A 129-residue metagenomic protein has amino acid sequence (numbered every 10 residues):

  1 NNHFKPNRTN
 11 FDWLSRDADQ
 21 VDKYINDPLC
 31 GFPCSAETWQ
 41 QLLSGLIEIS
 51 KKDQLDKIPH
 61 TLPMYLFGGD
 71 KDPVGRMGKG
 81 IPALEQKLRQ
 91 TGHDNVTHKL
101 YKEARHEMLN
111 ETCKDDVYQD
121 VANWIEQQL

Functional and structural regions predicted by a protein language model:
N1-L29: Alpha/beta-hydrolase-fold enzymes
S35-D56: Active-site nucleophile elbow and catalytic-triad environment of alpha/beta-hydrolase enzymes
I58-M64, T91-D94: Short, proline-enriched alpha-helix->beta-strand connector loops that line the catalytic pocket of alpha/beta-hydrolase
L66-G68: Short beta-strand/loop motif that positions the catalytic acidic residue of the alpha/beta-hydrolase fold
D70-P73, A104-R105: Acidic beta-to-alpha connecting loop that harbors the catalytic carboxylate
P73-A83: Conserved alpha/beta-hydrolase "acid-adjacent" motif
T91, N95-L129: Catalytic active-site module of serine/aspartate enzymes centered on a nucleophile-bearing elbow/loop
